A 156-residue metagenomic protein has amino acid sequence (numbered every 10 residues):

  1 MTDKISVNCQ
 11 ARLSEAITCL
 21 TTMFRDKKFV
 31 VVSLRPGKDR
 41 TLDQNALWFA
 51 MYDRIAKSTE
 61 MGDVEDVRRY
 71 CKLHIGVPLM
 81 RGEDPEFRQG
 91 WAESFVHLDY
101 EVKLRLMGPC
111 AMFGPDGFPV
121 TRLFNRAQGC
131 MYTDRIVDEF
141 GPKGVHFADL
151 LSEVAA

Functional and structural regions predicted by a protein language model:
M1-A156: Acidic (Asp/Glu-rich) sequence patches and key acidic residues that form negatively charged surfaces used
